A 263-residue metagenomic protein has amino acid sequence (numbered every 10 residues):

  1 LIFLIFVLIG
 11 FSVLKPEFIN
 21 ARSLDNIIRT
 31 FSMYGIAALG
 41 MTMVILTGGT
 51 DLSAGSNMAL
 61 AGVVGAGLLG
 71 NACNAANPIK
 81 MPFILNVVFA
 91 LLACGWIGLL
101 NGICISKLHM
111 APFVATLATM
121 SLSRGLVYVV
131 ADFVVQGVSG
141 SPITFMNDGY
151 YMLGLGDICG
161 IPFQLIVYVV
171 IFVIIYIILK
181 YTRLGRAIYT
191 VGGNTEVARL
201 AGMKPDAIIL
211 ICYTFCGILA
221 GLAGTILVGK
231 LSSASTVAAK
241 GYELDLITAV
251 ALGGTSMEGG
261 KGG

Functional and structural regions predicted by a protein language model:
I2, I27, Y34-G35, S56-L60 (+6 more regions): Hydrophobic alpha-helical transmembrane segments
F3-I19, T47, V130-A131, Y176-R183: Structural signal for alpha-helical transmembrane segments and their membrane-water exit/capping regions in multi-pass
I9-C73, I103-M110, A251-K261: Single transmembrane alpha-helix segments in multi-pass membrane proteins
A21-R29, A76-V87, L153-I166, S235-G241: Interfacial loop-to-helix junctions that mark the boundaries of transmembrane helices in multi-pass membrane
N74-M120: Alpha-helical transmembrane segments within multi-pass membrane transporters and channels
P82-V88, W96-N101, I158-A234: Helix-loop-helix "hairpin" substructures at the membrane interface of multi-pass membrane proteins
P112-Y181, I208-I211, K230-A239: Transmembrane helix-bundle core of multi-pass membrane transporters and related energy-transducing complexes
Y213-T214, A220, I226, K230-G263: Transmembrane alpha-helical segments in multi-pass inner-membrane proteins
